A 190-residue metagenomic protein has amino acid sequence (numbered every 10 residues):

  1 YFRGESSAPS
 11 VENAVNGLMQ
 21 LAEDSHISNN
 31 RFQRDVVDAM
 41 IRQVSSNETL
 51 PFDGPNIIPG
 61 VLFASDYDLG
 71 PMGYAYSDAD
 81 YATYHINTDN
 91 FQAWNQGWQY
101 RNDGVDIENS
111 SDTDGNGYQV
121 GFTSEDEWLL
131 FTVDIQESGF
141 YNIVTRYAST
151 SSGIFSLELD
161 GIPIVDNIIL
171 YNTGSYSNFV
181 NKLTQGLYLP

Functional and structural regions predicted by a protein language model:
Y1: Extracellular glycoside hydrolase catalytic/binding regions
N16-Q20: Low-complexity, serine/threonine/proline-enriched polar segments
S25, N29-P190: Extracytoplasmic
